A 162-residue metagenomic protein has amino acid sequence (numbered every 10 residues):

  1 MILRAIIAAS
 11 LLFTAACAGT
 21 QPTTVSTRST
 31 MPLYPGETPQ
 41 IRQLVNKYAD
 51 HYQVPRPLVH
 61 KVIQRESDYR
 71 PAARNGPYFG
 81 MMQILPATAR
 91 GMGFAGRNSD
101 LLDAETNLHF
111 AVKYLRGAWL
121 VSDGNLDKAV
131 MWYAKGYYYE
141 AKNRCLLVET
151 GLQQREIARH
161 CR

Functional and structural regions predicted by a protein language model:
M1-A8: Sec-dependent signal peptide recognition, specifically the positively charged N-region followed immediately by
L11-Y34: Bacterial Sec signal peptide processing site at the extreme N-terminus
T27-Q64: Export/targeting segments at the very N-terminus of extracytoplasmic proteins
V54-Y69, A111, V130-A134: Short, functionally critical alpha-helical segments immediately adjacent to catalytic or ligand/cofactor-binding
S67-R70, T88-G91, G136-Y139: Solvent-exposed loop/turn segments at secondary-structure junctions within structured extracellular/periplasmic domains
P77-F94: Substrate-binding/active-site groove segments that recognize and process beta-1,4-linked N-acetyl-hexosamine
S99-T106: A short, structured beta-strand-centered segment in the mid-to-C-terminal lobe of catalytic cores from group-transfer
V112-R155: Catalytic and binding regions of secreted/periplasmic enzymes and modules that target cell-wall glycans
